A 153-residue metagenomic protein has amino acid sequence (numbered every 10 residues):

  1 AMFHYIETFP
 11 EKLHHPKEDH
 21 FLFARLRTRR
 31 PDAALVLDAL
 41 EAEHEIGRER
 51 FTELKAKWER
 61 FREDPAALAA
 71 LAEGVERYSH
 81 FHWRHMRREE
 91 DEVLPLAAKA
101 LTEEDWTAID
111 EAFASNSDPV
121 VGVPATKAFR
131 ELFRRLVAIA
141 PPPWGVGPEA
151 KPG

Functional and structural regions predicted by a protein language model:
A1-G153: Small-residue-biased structural context
